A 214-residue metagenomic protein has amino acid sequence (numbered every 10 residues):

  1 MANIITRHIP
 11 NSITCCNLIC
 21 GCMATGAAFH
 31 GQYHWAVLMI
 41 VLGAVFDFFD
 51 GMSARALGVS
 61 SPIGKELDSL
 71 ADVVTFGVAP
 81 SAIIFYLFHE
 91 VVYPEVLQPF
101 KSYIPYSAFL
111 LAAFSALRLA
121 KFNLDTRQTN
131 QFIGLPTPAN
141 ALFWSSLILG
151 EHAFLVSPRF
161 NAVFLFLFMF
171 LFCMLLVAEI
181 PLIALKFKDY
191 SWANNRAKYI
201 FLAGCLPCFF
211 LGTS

Functional and structural regions predicted by a protein language model:
M1-G51, P207-F209: Topogenic membrane-insertion module of multi-pass membrane proteins
M1-L18, R55-V73, L119-A139, A178-A197: Interhelical loop and helix-boundary elements at the membrane-water interface of polytopic inner-membrane proteins
P10-T14, A56-A120: Multi-pass membrane catalytic core of lipid/isoprenoid biosynthesis enzymes
I13-C16, A36-G43, S107-F114, N140 (+2 more regions): Hydrophobic alpha-helical transmembrane segments of polytopic
N17, G21-A24, A79-A82, S115-R118 (+3 more regions): Helical transmembrane-bundle signal
M23-L38, P80-Y106, L147-F164, L211-S214: Helix-coil boundary and interhelical linker segments in multi-pass alpha-helical membrane proteins
I40-D47, L110-K121, I148, M169-E179 (+1 more regions): Alpha-helical transmembrane segments of multi-pass membrane proteins
N130-S214: C-terminal membrane-associated helical module and adjoining short loops/tails
